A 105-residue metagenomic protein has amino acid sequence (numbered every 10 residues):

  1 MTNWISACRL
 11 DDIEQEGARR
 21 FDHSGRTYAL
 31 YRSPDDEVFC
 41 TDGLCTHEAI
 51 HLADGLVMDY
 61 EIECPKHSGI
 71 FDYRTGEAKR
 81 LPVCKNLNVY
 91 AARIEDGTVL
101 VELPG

Functional and structural regions predicted by a protein language model:
M1-H23: Zn-dependent metallo-beta-lactamase
Q15-G105: Rieske [2Fe-2S] iron-sulfur-binding domain
